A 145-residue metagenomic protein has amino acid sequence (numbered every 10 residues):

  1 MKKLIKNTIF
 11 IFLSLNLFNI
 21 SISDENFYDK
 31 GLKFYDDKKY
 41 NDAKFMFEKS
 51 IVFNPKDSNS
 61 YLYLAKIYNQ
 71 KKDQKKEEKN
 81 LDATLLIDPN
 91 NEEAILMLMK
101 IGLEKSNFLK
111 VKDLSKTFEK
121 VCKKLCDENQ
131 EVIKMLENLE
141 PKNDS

Functional and structural regions predicted by a protein language model:
D36-D37, Q70-K71, E104, N138-K142: Register position in tetratricopeptide repeats
K49-S50, A83-T84, T117-F118: Canonical positions in the second alpha-helix
F53, I87, K120-K124: Structural marker of alpha-solenoid helical repeat scaffolds
D57, N91, L125-C126: Residue-level recognition of tetratricopeptide repeat
Y63, M97, E131-M135: Canonical tetratricopeptide repeat
K112-S145: Terminal, low-structured helical/coil segments at or just beyond the last alpha-helical repeat
